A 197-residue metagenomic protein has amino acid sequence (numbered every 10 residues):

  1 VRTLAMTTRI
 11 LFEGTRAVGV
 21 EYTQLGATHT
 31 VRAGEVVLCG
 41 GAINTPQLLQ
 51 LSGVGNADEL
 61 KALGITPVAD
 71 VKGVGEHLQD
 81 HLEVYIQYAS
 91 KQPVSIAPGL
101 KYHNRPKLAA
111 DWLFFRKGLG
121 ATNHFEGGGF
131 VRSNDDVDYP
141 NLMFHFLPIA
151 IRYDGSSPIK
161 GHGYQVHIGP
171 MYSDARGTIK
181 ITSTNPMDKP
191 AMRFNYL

Functional and structural regions predicted by a protein language model:
V1-T8, V31: A conserved beta-strand/loop element that lines the FAD pocket in flavoprotein oxidoreductases
R2, T66-D70, H145: General small-molecule cofactor/ligand-binding pocket signal
I10, V20-L108: Glycine-rich loop(s) and the adjacent beta-strand/alpha-helix scaffold that form part
G14-A17, D174-R176: Coil-to-beta-strand transition motifs
T15-E21, G163-Q165: Short, hydrophobic/aromatic-rich segments at coil-to-beta transitions
T30-V31, N195-L197: Short, intrinsically disordered, charge-balanced linker/junction segments flanking boundaries in proteins
Q87-Y196: FAD cofactor-binding and catalytic pocket of flavoenzymes
